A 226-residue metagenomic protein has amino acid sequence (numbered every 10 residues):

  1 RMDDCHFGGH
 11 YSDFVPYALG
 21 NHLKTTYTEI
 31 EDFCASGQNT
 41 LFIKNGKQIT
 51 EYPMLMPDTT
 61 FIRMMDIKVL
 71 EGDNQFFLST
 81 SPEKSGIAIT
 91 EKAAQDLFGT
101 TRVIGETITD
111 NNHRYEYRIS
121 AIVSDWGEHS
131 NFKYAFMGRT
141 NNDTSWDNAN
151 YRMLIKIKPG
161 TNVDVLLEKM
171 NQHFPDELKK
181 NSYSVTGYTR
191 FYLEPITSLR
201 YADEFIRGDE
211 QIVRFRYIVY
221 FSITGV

Functional and structural regions predicted by a protein language model:
R1-D3, C34, R152-K156: Active-site-flanking beta-strand signature of metal-NTP-handling nucleotidyl enzymes and homologous cyclase-like
M2, D13-N74: Short amphipathic beta-strand/extended segments in non-transmembrane regions
M2-H6, L199: Short polar catalytic/cofactor-binding loops
H6-Y11, I212-R214: Acyl-group handling in specialized metabolite and lipid biosynthesis
F7, K44-I49, L78-P82, D147-N150: Short glycine-enriched loop/turn motifs at secondary-structure junctions
H10-D13, Y52, G160-L167: Generic detection of long, well-ordered alpha-helical segments
D58-N74, S85-Q211: Mid-to-C-terminal secondary-structure elements that act as membrane-proximal/extracytoplasmic interface segments
Q211-V226: Hydrophobic alpha-helical transmembrane segments of multi-pass inner-membrane transport and secretion
